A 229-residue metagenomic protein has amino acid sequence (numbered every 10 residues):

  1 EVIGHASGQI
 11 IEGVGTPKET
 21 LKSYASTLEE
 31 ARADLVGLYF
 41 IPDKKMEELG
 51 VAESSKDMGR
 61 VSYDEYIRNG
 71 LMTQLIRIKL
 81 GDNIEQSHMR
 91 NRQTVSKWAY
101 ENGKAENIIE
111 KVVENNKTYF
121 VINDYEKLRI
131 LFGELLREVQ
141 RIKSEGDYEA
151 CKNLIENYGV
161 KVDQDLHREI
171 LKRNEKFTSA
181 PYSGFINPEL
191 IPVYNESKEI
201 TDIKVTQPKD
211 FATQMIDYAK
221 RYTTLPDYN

Functional and structural regions predicted by a protein language model:
E1-V14, K44: Catalytic Zn2+-binding segment of zinc metalloproteases
I3, L35-G37: Generic hydrophobic/packing signal
I11-L21, E53-S54: Glycine-rich cofactor-pocket loops
E19-L35: Active-site metal-coordination segments of metallo-dependent hydrolases
A25-L28, L38-I142: Long, well-structured alpha-helical subdomains associated with metal-dependent extracellular/ecto-lumenal hydrolases
E110-N229: Non-catalytic terminal regions of proteins
